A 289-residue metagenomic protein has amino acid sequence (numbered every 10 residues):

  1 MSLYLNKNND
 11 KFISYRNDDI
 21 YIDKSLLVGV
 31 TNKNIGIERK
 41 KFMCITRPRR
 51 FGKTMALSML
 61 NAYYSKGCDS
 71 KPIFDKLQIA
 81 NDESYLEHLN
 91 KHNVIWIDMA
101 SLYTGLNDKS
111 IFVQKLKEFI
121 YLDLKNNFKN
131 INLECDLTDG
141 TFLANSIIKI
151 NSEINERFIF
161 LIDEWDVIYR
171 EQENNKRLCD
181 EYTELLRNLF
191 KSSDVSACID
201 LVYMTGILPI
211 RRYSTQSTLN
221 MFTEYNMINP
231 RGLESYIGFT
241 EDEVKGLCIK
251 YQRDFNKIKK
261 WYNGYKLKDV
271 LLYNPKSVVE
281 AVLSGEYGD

Functional and structural regions predicted by a protein language model:
M1-D289: Phosphate-binding site recognition
